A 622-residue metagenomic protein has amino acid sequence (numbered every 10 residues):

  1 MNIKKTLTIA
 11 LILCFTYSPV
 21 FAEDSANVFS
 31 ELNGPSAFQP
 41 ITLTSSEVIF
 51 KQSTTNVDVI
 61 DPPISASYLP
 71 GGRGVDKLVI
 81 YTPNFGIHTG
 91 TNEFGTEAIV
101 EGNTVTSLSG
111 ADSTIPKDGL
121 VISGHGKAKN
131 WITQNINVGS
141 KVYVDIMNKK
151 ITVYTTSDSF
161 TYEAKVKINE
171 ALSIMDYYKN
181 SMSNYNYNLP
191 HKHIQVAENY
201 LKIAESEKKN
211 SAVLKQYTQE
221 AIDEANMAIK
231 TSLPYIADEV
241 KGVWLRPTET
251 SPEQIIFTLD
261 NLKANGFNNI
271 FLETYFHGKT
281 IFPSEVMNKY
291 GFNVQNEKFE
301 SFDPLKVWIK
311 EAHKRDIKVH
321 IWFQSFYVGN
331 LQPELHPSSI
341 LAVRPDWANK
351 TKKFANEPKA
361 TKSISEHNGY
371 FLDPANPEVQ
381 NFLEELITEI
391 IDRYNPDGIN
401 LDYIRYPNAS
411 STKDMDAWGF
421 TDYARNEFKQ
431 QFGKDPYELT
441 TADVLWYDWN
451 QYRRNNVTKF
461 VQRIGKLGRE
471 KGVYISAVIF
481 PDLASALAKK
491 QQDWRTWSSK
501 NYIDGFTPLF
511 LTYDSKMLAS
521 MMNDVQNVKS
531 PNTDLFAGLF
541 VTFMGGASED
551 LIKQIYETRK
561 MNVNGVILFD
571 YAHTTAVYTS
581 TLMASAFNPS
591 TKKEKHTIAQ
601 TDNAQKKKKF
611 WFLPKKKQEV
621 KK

Functional and structural regions predicted by a protein language model:
T152-N199: Amphipathic, heptad-repeat alpha-helical segments
D238-V243, T250, I321-R393: Active-site-adjacent "subsite" loops/lids of carbohydrate-active enzymes
K241-T250, N288-S301, S365-E384, L445-N456 (+2 more regions): The substrate-binding groove and active-site-proximal loops of carbohydrate-active enzymes, especially glycoside
I255-T280, R393-Y394, I503-F506: Catalytic domains of carbohydrate-active enzymes, especially glycoside hydrolases
N265-S301: Aromatic-lined carbohydrate-binding/catalytic grooves of carbohydrate-active enzymes
F282-N293, Y327-S363, Y403-L439: Aromatic- and acidic-residue-enriched segments that line the glycan-binding/catalytic groove of carbohydrate-active
G419-G546: Glycoside hydrolase catalytic-domain groove-lining segments
Y502-L518, V525, T533-D602: Substrate-binding cleft of secreted/luminal carbohydrate-active enzymes
